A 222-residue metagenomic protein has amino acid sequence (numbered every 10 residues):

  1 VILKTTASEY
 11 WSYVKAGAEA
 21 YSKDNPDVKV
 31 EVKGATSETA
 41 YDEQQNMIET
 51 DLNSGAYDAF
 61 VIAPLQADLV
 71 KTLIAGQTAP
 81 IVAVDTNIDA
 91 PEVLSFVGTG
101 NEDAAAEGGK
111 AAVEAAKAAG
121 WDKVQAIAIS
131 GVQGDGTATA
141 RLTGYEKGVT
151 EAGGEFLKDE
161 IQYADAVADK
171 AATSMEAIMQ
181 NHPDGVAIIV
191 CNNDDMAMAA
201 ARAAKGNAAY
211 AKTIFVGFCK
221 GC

Functional and structural regions predicted by a protein language model:
V1-C222: A residue-level marker of the well-folded mature domains of exported/periplasmic proteins
